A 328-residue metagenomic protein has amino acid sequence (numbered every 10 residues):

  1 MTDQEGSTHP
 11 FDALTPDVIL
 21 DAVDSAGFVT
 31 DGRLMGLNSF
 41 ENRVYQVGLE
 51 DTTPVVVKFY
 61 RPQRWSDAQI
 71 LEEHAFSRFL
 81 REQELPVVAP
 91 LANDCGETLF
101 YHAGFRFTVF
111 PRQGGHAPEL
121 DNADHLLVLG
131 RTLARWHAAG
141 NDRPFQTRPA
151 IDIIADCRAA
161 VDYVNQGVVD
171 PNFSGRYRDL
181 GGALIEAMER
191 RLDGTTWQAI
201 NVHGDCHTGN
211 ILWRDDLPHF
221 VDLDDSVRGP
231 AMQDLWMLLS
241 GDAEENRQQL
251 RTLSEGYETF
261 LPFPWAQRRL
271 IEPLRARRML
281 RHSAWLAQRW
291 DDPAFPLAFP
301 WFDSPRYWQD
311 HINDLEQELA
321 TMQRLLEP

Functional and structural regions predicted by a protein language model:
M1-D94, D215-L217, L326-P328: Conserved NTP-binding catalytic cores of kinases and kinase-like/nucleotidyltransferase enzymes across multiple kinase
D3-S7, G167-V168, A284-P328: ATP/Mg2+ or Mg2+-diphosphate-binding catalytic cores that bind nucleotide phosphates or diphosphates via glycine-rich
E41-V57, P90, E186-L235: Active-site acidic catalytic loop and adjacent metal/ATP-binding pocket of ATP-dependent phosphoryl transfer enzymes
L49-F145: ATP-binding pocket architecture of kinase catalytic cores
P62, F105-L120, D162-V169, H282-W301: A glycine-centered beta->alpha junction motif in the catalytic cores of kinase/phosphotransferase enzymes
P62, G115, P218, S226-R228 (+1 more regions): Activation segment
E119-R176, A199, F299: A cross-family kinase active-site recognition segment
A231-P262, R278-A294: Active-site activation/catalytic loop segments of kinase-like enzymes and analogous catalytic loops in related
